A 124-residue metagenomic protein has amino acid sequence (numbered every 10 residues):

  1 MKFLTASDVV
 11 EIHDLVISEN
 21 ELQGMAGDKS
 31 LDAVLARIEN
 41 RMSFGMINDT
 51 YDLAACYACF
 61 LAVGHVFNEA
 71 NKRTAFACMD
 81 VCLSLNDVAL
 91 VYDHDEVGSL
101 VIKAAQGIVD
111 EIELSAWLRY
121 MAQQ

Functional and structural regions predicted by a protein language model:
M1-Q124: FIC/Doc superfamily catalytic core
